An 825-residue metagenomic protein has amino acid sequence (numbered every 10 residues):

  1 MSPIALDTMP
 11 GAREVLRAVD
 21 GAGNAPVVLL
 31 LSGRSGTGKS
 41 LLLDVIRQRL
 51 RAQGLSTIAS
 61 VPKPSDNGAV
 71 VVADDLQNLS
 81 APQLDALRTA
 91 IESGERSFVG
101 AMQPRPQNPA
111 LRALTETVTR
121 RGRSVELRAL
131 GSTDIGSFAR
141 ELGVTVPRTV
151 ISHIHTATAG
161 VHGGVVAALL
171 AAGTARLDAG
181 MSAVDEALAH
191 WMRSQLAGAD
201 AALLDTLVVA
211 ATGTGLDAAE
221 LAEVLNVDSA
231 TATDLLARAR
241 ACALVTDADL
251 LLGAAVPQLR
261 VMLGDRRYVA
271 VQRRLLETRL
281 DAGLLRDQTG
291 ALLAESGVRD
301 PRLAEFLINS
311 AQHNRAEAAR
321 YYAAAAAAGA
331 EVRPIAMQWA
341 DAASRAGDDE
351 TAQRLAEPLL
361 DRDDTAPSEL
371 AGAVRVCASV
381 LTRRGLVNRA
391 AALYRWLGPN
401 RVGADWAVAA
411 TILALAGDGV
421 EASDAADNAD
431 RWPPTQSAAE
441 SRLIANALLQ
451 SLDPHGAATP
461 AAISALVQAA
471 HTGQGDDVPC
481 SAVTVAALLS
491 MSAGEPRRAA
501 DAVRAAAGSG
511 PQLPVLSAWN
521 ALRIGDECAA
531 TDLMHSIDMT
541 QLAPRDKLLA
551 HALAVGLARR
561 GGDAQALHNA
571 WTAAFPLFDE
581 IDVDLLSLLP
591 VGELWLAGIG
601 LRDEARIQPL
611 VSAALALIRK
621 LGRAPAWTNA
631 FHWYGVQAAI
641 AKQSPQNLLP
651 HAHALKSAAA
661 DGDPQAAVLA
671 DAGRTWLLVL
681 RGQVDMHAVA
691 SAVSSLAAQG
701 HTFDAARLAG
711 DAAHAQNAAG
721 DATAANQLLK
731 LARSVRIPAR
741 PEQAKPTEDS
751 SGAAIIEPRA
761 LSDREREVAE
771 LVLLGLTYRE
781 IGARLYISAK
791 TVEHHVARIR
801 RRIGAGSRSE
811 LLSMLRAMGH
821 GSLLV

Functional and structural regions predicted by a protein language model:
S2-V19, R764: N-terminal pre-P-loop "Q-motif" helix
D20-G21, S97, P106-T156, A171-D185: Helix-loop-helix "sensor" segment of P-loop NTPases
V28, R267-A346, L355, M686-A698 (+1 more regions): Extended alpha-helical scaffolding segments used for macromolecular assembly and cargo binding
S60-A90, S97-P104: Conserved P-loop NTPase "ATPase switch" module shared by AAA+ and STAND
V184-A189, T212-L225, S229-E277, F631-W633 (+1 more regions): Short capping/hinge segments at domain boundaries that bridge a core fold to an adjacent linker or tail
A230, R286-D287, A327-P334, A366-S379 (+14 more regions): Alpha-solenoid helical repeat architecture
A241, A327, E357-R362, A391 (+11 more regions): Amphipathic alpha-helical segments of tetratricopeptide repeats
L680, K730, E748-V825: Helix-turn-helix DNA-binding segment
